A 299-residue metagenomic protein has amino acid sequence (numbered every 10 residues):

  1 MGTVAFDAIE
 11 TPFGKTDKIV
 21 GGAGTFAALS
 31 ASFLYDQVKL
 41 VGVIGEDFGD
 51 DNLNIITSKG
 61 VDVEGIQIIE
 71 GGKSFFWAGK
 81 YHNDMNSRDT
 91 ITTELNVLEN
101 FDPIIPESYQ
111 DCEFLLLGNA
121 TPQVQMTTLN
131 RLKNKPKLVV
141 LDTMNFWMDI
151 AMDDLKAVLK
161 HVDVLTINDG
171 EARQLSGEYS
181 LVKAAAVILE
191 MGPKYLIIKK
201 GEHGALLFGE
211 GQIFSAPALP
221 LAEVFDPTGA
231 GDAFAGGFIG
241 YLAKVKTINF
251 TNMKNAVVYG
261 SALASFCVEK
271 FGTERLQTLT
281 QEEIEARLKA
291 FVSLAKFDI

Functional and structural regions predicted by a protein language model:
F6-K18, F33-L116, N130-K135, E285-I299: Conserved N-terminal subdomain of the carbohydrate kinase-like
A23-S32, L129: Histidine-anchored nucleotide/phosphate-binding helix
A28-Q37, Y241-A243: Alpha-helix C-terminal capping segments
L29, W77-K80, G204-F208: Short beta-strand scaffold segments in enzyme catalytic cores
A31, N168, G231: Short, conserved phosphate/pyrophosphate- and ester-handling motifs at nucleotide-, phospho-/glycolipid
N52, V124-R131, D153-A157: A short acidic, amphipathic alpha-helical/loop segment
K133-L138, W147-S215: Conserved phosphate/ATP/ADP-binding segment of small-molecule kinases
L181-I299: Conserved phosphate-binding/catalytic region of the ribokinase-like
